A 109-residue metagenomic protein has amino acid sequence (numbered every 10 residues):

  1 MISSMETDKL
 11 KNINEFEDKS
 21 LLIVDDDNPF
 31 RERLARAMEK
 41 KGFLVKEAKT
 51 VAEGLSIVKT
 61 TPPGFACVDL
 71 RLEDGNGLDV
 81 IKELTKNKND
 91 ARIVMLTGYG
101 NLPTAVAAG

Functional and structural regions predicted by a protein language model:
M1-L22: Non-catalytic signal-transmission and effector/linker regions of two-component phosphorelay proteins
N14, N28-K46: Two-component/phosphorelay signaling modules centered on CheY-like receiver
D25, D69, T97: Active-site residues of response regulator receiver
R31, E73, T97, N101: The feature encodes the CheY-like receiver
T50, N76-D79: Acidic catalytic/metal-coordinating carboxylates
S56, R71, L78-D90, A107: Short amphipathic alpha-helix used as the core "switch/output" element in two-component signaling
T61-C67, L72: Active-site beta3 strand of CheY-like receiver
D90-G100, G109: A short, hydrophobic beta-strand element within the central beta-sheet of small alpha/beta folds
